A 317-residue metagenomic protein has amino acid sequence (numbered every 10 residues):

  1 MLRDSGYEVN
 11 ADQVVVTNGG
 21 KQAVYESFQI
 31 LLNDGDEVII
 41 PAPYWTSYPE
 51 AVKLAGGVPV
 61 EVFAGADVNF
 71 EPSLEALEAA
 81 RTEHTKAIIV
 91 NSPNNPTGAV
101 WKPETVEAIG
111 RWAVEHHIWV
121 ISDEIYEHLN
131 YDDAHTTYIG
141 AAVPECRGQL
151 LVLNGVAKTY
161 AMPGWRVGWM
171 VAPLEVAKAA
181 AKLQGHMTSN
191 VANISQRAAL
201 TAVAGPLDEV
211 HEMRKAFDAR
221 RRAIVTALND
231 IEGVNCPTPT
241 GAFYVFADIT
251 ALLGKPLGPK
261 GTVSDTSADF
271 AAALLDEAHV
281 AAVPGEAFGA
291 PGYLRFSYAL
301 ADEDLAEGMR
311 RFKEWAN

Functional and structural regions predicted by a protein language model:
R3-N317: PLP-dependent class I/II
